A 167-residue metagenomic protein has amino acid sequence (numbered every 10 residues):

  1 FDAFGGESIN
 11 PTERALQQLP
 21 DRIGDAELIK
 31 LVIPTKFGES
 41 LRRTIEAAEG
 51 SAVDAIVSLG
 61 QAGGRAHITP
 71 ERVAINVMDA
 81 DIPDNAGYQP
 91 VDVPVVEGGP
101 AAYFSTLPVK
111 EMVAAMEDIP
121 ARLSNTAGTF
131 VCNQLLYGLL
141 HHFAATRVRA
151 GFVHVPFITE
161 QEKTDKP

Functional and structural regions predicted by a protein language model:
F1-T129, H141-A145, K166: N-terminal catalytic or cofactor-binding beta/alpha core of small enzyme domains
Q134-P167: Active-site-adjacent mobile loop/cap segments within catalytic or ligand-binding domains
